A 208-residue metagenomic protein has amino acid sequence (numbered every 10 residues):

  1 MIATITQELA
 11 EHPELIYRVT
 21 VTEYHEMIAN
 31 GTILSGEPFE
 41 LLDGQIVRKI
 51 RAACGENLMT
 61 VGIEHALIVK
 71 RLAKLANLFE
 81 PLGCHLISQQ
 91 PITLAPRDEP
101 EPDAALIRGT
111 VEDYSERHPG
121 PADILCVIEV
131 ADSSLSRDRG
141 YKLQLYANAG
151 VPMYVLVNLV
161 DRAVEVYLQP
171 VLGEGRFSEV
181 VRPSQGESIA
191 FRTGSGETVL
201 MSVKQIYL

Functional and structural regions predicted by a protein language model:
M1-L208: Gly/Pro/Ser/Thr-rich low-complexity, intrinsically disordered segments predominantly at protein N-termini
